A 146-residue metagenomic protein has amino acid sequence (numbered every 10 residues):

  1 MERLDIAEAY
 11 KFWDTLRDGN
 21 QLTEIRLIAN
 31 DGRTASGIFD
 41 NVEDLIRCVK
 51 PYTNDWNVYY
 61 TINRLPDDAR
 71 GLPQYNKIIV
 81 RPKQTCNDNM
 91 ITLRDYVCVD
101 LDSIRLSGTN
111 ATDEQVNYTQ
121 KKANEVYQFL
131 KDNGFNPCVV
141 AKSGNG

Functional and structural regions predicted by a protein language model:
M1-Y96, L101-T109: DNA replication initiation on ssDNA origins
L4-A7, N117, K121: Alpha-helix boundary/N-cap detector
P82-Q84, N133-N136: Active-site-adjacent structural elements in folded domains
S107-Y118: Short, flexible/disordered intra-domain loops and linkers
Y118-F135: Short amphipathic alpha-helix segments
V139-G146: Short, conserved phosphate-binding/catalytic loop or strand-edge motifs used in phosphoryl-/nucleotidyl-transfer
